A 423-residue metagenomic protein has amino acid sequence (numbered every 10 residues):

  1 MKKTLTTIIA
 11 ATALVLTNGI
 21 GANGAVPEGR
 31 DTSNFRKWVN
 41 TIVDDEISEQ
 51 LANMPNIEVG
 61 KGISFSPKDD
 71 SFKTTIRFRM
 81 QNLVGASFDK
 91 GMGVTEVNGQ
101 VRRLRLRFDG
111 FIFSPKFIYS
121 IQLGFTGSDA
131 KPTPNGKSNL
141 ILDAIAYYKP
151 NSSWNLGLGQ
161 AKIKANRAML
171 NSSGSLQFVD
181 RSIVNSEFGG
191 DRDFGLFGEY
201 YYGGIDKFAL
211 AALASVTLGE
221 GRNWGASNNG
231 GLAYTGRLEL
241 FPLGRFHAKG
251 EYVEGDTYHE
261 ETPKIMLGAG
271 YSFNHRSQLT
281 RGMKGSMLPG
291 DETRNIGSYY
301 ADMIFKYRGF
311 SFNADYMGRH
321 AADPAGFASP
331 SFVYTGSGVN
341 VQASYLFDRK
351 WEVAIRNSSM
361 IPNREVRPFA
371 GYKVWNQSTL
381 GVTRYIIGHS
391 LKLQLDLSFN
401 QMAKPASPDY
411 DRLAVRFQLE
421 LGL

Functional and structural regions predicted by a protein language model:
M1-I9: Bacterial N-terminal signal peptides that target proteins for export
I9-T17: Bacterial N-terminal signal peptides
T17-R77: N-terminal periplasmic/intermembrane-space "pro-region" immediately following the signal or transit peptide
N53-M54, G93-Q100, T133-I141, S186-G190 (+5 more regions): Replace "Gram-negative outer membrane beta-barrel proteins" with "bacterial and organellar outer membrane beta-barrel
G62-R222, S227-G244, P263-M266, V339-F347 (+1 more regions): Outer membrane beta-barrel
N229, E239-L243, H247-N363: Detector for outer-membrane/organellar transmembrane beta-barrel domains, recognizing the amphipathic beta-strand
Y234-R245, V382-R384, L391, Y410-L423: Outer-membrane beta-barrel "beta-signal"
L279-T280, S344-Q394, S398: Outer membrane beta-barrel transmembrane domains
